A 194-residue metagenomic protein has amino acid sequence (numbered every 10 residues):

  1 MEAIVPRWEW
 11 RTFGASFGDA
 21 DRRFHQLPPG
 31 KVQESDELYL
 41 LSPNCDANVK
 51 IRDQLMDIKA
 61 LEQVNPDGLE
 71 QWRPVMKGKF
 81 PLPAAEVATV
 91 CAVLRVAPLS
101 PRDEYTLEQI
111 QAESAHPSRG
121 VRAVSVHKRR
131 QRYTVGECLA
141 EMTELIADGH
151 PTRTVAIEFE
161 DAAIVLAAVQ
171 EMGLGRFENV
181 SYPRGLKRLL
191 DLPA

Functional and structural regions predicted by a protein language model:
M1-V135, L174-A194: N-terminal strand-loop-strand beta-hairpin
A3-P6, A147-T152: Short glycine-enriched loop/turn motifs at secondary-structure junctions
E9, T154-A156: Short aromatic/hydrophobic contact patches that present stacked aromatics for nucleic-acid/ligand binding
I51-D53, E144-D148: Short, low-complexity Ser/Thr-rich regulatory SLiMs
R129, C138, P151-R153: A short pocket-lining beta-strand/turn micro-motif at the edge of beta-sheets
Y133-I146: Short amphipathic beta-strand starts and helix->beta connectors
A147-G149, A156-P193: Mixed-charge, glycine-accented linear interaction segment located at domain edges/termini
